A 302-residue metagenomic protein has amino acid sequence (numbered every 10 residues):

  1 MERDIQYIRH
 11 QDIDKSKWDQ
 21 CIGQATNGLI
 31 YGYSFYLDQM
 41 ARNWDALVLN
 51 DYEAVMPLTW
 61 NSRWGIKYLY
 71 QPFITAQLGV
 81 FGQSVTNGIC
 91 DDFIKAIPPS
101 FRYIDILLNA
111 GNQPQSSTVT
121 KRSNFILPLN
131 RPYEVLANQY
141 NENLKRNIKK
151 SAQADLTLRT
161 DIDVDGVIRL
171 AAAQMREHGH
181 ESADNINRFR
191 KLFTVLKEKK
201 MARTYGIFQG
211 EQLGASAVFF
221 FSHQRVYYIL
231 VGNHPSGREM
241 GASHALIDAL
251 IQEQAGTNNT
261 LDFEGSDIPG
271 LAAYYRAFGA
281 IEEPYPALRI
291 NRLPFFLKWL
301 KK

Functional and structural regions predicted by a protein language model:
E2-D51, M56-G65, L108-R238: A conserved beta-strand-loop-helix scaffold within acyl/acetyltransferase catalytic domains
K15, N87, V164-D165, I247 (+1 more regions): Alpha-helix N-cap/helix-start and coil->helix boundary motif
R42-W44, P99-Y103, A202, G256-T260: Short, high-confidence coil segments that cap the C-terminus of an alpha-helix and link into the following beta-strand
Y52, I74, S100, V119-K121 (+1 more regions): A short, structural micro-pattern
R63-Q71, R289-K302: Alpha-helical membrane-targeting segments
Q71-N109: A gly/proline- and charged-residue-enriched helix-loop-helix capping module
T75-Q77, Q153-D155, N258: Short, solvent-exposed beta-strand edge segments and adjacent coil->beta transition regions
D91-D92, T194, E198-W299: Aromatic (often tryptophan-rich) hydrophobic motifs at membrane interfaces
